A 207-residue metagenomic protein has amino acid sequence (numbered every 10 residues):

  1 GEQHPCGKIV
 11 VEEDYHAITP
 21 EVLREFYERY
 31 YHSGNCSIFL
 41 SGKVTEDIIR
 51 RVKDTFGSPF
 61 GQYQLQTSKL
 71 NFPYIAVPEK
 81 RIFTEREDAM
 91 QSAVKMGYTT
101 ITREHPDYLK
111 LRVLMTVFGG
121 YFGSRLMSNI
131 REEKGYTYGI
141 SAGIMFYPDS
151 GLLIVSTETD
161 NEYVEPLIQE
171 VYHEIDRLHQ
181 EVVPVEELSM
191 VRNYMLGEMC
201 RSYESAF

Functional and structural regions predicted by a protein language model:
G1-Q66, I101-T102, K110, E132-F207: Charge-rich, well-structured scaffold segments of protease-associated domains
L65-G123: His/Glu-based metal-binding/catalytic segments typifying zinc-dependent metallopeptidases
V117-Y136, Y147: M16/MPP (pitrilysin/insulinase) zinc-metallopeptidase core fold and M16-derived inactive scaffolds
